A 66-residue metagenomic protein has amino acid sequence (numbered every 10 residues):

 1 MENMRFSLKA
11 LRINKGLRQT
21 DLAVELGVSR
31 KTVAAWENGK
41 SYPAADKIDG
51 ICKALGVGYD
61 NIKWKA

Functional and structural regions predicted by a protein language model:
M1-N14: A short, Lys/Arg-rich alpha-helix, primarily the initiator
F6, L17, P43-D46: Residue-level signal for the short linker/turn that defines the boundary of a DNA-recognition helix
L11, E25, W36, K65: Residues in the recognition helix of alpha-helical DNA-binding motifs
I13, V24, K53: Alpha-helical residues within the helix-turn-helix
G16-A35: Short alpha-helical DNA-recognition segment
K31, S41, D60: Key DNA-contact positions within bacterial/archaeal DNA-binding proteins
A44-N61: DNA major-groove recognition helix of helix-turn-helix/homeodomain DNA-binding modules
